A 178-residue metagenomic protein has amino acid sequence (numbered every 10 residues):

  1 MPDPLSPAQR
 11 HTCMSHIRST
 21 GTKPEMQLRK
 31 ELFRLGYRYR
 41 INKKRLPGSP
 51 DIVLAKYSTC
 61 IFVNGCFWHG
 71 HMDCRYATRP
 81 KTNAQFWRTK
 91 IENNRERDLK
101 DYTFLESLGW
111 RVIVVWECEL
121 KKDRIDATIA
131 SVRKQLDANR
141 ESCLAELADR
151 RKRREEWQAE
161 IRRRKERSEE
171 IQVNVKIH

Functional and structural regions predicted by a protein language model:
M1-V114, C118-H178: Nucleic-acid endo/exonuclease domains
